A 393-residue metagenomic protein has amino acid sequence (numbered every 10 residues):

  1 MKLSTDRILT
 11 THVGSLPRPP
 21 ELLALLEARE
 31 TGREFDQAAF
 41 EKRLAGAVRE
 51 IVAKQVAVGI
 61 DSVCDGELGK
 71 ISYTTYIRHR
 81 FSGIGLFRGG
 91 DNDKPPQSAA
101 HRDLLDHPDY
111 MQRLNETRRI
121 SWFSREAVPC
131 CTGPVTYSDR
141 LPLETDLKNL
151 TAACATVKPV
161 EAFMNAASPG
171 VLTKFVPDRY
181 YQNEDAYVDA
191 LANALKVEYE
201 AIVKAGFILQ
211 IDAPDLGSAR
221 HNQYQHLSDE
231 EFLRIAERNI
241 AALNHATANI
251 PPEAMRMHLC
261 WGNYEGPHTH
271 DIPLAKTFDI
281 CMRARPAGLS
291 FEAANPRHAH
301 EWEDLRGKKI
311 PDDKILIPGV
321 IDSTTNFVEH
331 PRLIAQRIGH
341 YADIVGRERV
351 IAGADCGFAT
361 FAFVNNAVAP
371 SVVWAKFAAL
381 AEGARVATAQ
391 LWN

Functional and structural regions predicted by a protein language model:
M1-N393: Domain-level signal for soluble alpha/beta catalytic cores
